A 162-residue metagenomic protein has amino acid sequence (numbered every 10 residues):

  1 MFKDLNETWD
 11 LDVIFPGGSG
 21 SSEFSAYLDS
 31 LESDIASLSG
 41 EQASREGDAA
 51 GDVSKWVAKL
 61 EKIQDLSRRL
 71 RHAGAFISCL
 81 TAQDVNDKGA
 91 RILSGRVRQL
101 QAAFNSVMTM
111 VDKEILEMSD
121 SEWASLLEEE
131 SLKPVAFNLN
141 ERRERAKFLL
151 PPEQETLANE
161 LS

Functional and structural regions predicted by a protein language model:
M1-S162: A well-structured
